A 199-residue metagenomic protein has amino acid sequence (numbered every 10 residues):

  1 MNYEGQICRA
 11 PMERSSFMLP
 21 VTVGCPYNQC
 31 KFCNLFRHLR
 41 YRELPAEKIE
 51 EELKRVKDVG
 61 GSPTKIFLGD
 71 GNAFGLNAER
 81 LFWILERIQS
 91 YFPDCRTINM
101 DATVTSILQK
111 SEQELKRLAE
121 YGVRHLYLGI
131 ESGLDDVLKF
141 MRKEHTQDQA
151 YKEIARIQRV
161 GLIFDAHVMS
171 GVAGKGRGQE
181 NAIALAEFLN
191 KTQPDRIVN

Functional and structural regions predicted by a protein language model:
M1-E13, F92, E187-N199: Auxiliary Fe-S-binding modules of radical SAM enzymes
E4-E51: Canonical Radical SAM [4Fe-4S] cluster-binding loop centered on the CxxxCxxC motif and its immediate flanking residues
Q29, N34, G122, G161 (+1 more regions): Conserved functional loop/turn residues at catalytic and ligand-binding sites
N34, F67, Y127, V198-N199: Conserved beta-strand positions in the central sheet of alpha/beta enzyme cores
R40-E43, D101-L108, A173-E180: Active-site mouth loops of central-metabolism enzymes
I49, Q109-R117, Q179-F188: Short, acidic/polar
D58-I154, Q158-R159: Conserved SAM/AdoMet-binding glycine-rich loop
H125, D148-N199: Conserved C-terminal portion of the radical SAM core fold that forms the substrate/S-adenosylmethionine-binding
